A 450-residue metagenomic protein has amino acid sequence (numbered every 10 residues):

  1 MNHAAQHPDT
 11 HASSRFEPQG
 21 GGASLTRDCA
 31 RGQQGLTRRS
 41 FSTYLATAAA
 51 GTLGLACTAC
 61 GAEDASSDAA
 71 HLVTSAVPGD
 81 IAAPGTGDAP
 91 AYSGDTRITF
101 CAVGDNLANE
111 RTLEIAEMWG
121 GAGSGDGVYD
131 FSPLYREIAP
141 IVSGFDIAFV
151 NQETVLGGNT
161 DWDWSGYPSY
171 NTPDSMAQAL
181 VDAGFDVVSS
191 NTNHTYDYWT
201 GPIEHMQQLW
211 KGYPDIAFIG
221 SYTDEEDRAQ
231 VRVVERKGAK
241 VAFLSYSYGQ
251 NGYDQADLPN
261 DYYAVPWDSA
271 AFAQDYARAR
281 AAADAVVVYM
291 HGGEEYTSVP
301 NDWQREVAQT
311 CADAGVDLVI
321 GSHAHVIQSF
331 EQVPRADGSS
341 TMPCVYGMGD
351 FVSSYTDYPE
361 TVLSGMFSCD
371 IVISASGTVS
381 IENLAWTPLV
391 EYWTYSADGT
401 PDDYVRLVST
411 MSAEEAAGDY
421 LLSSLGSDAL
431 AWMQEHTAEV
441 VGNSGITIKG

Functional and structural regions predicted by a protein language model:
M1-T37, L45-C57: N-terminal secretory signal peptides
A4-T26, A65-P90: Generic N-terminal leader/presequence segments
Q19, S24-T26, L36-R39, L55-T58 (+5 more regions): Intrinsically disordered, low-complexity, compositionally biased regions/tails
D28-A30, S42, A48, Y92 (+2 more regions): Generic detector of short alpha-helix boundary/capping microenvironments and adjacent low-complexity segments
G35-A46, A50-D80: N-terminal twin-arginine translocation
A70-G450: Acidic, metal/ion-coordinating pockets
